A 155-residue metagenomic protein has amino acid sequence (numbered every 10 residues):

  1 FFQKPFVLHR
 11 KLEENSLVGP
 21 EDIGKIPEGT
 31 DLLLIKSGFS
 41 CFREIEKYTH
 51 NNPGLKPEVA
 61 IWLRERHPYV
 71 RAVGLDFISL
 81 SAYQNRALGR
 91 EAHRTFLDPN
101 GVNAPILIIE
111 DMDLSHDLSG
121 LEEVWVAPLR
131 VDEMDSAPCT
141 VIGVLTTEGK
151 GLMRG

Functional and structural regions predicted by a protein language model:
F1-G155: Active-/binding-site microenvironments in catalytic and ligand-binding cores
